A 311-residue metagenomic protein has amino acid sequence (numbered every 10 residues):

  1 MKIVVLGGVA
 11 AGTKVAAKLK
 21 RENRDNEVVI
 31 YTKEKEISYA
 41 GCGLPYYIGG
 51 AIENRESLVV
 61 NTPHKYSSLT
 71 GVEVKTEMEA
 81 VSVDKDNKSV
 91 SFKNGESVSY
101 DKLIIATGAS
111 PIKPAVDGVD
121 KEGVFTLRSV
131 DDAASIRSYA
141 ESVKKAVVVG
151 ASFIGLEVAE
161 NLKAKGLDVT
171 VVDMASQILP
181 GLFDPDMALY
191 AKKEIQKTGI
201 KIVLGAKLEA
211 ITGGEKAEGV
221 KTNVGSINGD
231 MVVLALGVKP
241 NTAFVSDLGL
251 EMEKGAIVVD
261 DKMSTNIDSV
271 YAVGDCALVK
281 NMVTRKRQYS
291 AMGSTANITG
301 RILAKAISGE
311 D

Functional and structural regions predicted by a protein language model:
M1-V72, F153, N161-F183: Beta1-alpha1 glycine-rich phosphate/pyrophosphate-binding loop at the start of Rossmann-like nucleotide-binding domains
D25-V29, L69, V74-F92, V98 (+2 more regions): A Rossmann-like FAD-binding core segment of flavoenzymes
S38, Y100, K113-P114, L156-E157 (+3 more regions): Glycine/Thr-rich phosphate-binding loops of Rossmann-like dinucleotide-binding domains
F92, I105-A106, V148, T222 (+2 more regions): Redox-cofactor binding/interface segments in oxidoreductases and associated redox assembly factors
T107-K165: Glycine-rich dinucleotide-binding loop and its adjacent helix/turn
D120-V143, E215-K305: FAD-site-proximal beta/loop scaffold in flavoenzymes
